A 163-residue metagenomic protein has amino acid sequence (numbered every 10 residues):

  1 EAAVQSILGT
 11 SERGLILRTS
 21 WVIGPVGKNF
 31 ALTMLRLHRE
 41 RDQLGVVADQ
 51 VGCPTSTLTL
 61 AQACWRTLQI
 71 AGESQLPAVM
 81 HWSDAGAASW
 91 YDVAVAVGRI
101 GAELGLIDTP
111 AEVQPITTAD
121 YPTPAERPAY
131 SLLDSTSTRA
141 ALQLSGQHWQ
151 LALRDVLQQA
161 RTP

Functional and structural regions predicted by a protein language model:
E1, F30-A31, T57, A61 (+2 more regions): A general structural signal for well-ordered alpha-helical segments in protein cores
Q5-G52, T57-T59, W65-R66: NAD(P)-dependent short-chain dehydrogenase/reductase
V46-V51, A78-A87, A141: Glycine-rich Rossmann NAD(P)(H)-binding loop
G52-T55, A88, L133, L144-Q147: Residue-level signal for the nucleotide or nucleotide-sugar donor/cofactor binding architecture
L58-Q69, Q150, R154: Amphipathic alpha-helical segments that line or abut small-molecule/effector binding pockets and mediate allosteric
A63, I70-P124: Mid/C-terminal beta-alpha module of Rossmann-like enzyme folds, strongest in SDR-family dehydrogenases/epimerases
A119-L144, L153: A hydrophobic C-terminal alpha-helical subdomain
H148-P163: Amphipathic terminal alpha-helices
